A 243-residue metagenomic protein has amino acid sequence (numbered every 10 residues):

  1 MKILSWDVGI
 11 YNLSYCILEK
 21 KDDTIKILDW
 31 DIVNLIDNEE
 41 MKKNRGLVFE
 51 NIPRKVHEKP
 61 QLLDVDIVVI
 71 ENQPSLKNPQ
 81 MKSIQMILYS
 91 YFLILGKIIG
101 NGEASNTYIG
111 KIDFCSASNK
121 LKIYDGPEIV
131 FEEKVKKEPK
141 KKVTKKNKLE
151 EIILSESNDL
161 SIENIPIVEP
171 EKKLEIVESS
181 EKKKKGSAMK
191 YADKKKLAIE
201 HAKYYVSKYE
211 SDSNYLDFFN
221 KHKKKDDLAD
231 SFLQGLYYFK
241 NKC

Functional and structural regions predicted by a protein language model:
M1-C243: Phosphate- and other anionic-substrate recognition elements at nucleic-acid/protein interfaces
